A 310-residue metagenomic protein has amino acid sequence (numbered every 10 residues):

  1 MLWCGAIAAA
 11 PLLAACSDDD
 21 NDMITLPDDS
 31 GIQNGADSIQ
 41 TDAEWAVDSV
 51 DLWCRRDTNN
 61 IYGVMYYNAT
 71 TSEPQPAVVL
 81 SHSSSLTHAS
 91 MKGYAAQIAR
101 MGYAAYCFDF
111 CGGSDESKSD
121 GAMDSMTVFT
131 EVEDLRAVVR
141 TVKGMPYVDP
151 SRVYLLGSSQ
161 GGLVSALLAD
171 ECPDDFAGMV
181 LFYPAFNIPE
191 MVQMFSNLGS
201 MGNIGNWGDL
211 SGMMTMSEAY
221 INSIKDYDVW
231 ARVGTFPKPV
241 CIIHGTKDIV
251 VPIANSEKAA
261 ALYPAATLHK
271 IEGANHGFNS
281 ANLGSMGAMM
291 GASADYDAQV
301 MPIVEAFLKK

Functional and structural regions predicted by a protein language model:
L12-A15: C-terminal motif of bacterial Sec signal peptides marking the signal peptidase cleavage site
G31-S72: N-terminal cap/lid segment of alpha/beta-hydrolase-fold proteins
Q75, H82-L86, T246: Active-site glycine-rich loops that stabilize anionic/oxyanionic intermediates across multiple enzyme folds
S84-A96: The serine-hydrolase catalytic nucleophile loop
S90, D124-P146: Alpha/beta-hydrolase active-site loop
Q97-K118: Conserved alpha/beta-hydrolase
L167-A219: Hydrolase active-site cap/lid region
F236, I242-H244, D248: Short beta-strand/loop motif that positions the catalytic acidic residue of the alpha/beta-hydrolase fold
